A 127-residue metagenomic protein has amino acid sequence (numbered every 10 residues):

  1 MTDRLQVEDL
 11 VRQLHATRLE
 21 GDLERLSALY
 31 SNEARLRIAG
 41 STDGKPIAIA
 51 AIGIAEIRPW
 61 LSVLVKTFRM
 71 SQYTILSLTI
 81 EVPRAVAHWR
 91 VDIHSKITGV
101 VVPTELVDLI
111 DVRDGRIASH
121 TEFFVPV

Functional and structural regions predicted by a protein language model:
M1-L5, V127: Basic/polar N-terminal segments that are highly enriched at the extreme N-terminus, encompassing both cleavable
R4-L5, L23-L78, V82: A solvent-exposed, acidic/Ser-Thr-rich amphipathic alpha-helical stretch
D9, M70-S71, V101-T104: Short solvent-exposed loop/turn micro-motifs enriched in small/polar/acidic residues
R35, V100, R116-A118: Residue-level signal for well-ordered, solvent-exposed loop/turn and beta-edge residues enriched in charged/polar side
V82-V91: A short hydrophobic beta-strand element
R90-R113: Exposed beta-sheet edge and beta->alpha loop/turn motif
E105-V127: Short beta-strand edge/turn micro-motifs at domain boundaries
